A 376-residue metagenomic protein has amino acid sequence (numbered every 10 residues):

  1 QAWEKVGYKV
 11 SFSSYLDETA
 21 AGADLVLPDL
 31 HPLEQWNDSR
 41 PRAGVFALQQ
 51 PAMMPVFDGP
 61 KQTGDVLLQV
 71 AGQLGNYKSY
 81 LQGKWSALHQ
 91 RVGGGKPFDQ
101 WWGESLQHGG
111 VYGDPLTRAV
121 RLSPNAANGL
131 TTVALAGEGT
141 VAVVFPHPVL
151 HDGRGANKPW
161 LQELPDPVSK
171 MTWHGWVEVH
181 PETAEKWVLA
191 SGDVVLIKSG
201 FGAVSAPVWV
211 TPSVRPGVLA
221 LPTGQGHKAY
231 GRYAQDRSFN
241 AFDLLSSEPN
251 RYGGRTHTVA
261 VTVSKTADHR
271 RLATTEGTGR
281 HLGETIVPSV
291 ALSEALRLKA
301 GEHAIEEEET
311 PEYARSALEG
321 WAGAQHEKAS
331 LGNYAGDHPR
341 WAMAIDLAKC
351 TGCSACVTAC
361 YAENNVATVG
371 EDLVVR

Functional and structural regions predicted by a protein language model:
Q1-V56, V66, G72, S86-R376: A cross-kingdom feature strongest in bacterial/archaeal respiratory oxidoreductases
V56-L67, K78: Short, charged, low-complexity patches
Y77-G83, G370-E371: Flexible, glycine/charged-enriched surface loops at secondary-structure junctions
